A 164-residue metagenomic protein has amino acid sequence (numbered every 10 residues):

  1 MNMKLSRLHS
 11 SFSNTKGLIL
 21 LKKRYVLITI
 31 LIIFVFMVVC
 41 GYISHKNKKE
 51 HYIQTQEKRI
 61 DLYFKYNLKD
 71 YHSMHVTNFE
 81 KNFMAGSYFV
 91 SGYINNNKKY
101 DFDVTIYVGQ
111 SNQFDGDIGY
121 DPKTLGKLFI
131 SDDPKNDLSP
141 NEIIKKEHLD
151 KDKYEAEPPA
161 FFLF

Functional and structural regions predicted by a protein language model:
M1-M3: Methionine residue identity
S6-I43: N-terminal Sec-pathway targeting helices
F36-K98: N-terminal export/targeting and maturation segments
I53, I118, D133-D137: Intrinsic-disorder-associated interaction segments
Y100-K123: A short, surface-exposed beta-strand/turn
L125-F164: C-terminal partner/receptor-binding element of secreted or periplasmic proteins
